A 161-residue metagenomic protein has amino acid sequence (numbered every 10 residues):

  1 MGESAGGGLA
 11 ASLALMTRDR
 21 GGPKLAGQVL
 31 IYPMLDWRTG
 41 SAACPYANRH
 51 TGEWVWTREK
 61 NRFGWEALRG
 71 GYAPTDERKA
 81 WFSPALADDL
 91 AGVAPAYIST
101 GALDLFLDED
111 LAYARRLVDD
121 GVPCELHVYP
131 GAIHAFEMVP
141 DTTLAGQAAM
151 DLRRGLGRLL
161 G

Functional and structural regions predicted by a protein language model:
M1-G161: Alpha/beta-hydrolase superfamily serine-hydrolase fold, recognizing
